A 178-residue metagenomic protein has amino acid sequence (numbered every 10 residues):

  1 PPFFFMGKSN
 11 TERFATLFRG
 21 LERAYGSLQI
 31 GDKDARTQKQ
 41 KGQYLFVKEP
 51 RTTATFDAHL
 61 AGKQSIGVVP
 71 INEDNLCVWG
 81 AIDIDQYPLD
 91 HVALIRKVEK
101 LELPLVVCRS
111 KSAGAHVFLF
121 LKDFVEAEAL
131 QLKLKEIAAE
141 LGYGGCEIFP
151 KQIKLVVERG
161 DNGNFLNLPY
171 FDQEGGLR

Functional and structural regions predicted by a protein language model:
P2-W79, P88-I95, N164-F165, Y170-G175: DNA replication initiation on ssDNA origins
G7, R109, A138-A139: Short, structured coil/loop segments at alpha-helix boundaries
R23-S27, L103-V107, G145-C146: Short secondary-structure junctions
A24, A115-L121: Broad hydrophobic/π-residue packing in well-ordered secondary structure
H59-I95, K100, L121-R178: DNA replication initiation modules
L103, A113, N164: Residue-level signal for beta-strand positions within conserved beta-sheet cores that form or flank
V107-H116: Short, conserved phosphate-binding/catalytic loop or strand-edge motifs used in phosphoryl-/nucleotidyl-transfer
